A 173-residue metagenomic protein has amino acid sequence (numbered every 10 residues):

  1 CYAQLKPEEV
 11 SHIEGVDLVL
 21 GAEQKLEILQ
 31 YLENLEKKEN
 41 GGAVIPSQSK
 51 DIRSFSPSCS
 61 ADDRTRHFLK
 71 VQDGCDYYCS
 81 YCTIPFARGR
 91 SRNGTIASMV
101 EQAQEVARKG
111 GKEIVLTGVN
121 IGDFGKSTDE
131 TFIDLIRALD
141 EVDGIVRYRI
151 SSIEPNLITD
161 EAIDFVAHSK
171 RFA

Functional and structural regions predicted by a protein language model:
Y2-D123, E161, K170: Proteins enriched for Cys/Gly/acidic motifs involved in redox and nucleic-acid/cofactor modification
L5-K6, R108-A173: Conserved SAM/AdoMet-binding glycine-rich loop
